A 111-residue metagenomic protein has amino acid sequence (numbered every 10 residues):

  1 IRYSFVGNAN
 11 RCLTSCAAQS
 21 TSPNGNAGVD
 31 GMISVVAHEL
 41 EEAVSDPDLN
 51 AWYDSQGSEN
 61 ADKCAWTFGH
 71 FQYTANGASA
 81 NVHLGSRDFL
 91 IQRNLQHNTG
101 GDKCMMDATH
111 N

Functional and structural regions predicted by a protein language model:
I1-D30, D46-N111: Metalloprotease/metallohydrolase-associated module, dominated by Zn2+-dependent proteases
S34-D46: Active-site recognition of the HExxH zinc-binding catalytic motif
